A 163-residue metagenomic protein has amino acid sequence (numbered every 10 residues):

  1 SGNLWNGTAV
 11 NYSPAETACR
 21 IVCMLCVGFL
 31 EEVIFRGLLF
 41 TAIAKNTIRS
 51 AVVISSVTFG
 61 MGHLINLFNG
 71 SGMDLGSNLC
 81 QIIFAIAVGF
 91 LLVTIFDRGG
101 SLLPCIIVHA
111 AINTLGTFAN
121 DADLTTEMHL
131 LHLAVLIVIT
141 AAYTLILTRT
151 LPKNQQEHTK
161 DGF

Functional and structural regions predicted by a protein language model:
S1-N3, V57-N66, A110-A119: Aromatic-anchored segments of alpha-helical transmembrane domains
S1-V33, F40-K45, F68-S71, L75-S77: Juxtamembrane helix-loop-helix connectors linking adjacent transmembrane helices in multi-pass membrane enzymes
T17-A18, R49-I54, L79-I83, L103-I107 (+1 more regions): Hydrophobic alpha-helical transmembrane segments
L30-F35, N66, L91, I112: Short active-site segment of divalent metal-dependent hydrolases/proteases that encodes the spacing between
L30-S56, D97-S101: Membrane-interface helix/loop boundary segments of multi-pass membrane proteins
R49-M73: Membrane-helix boundary elements
Q81-T94: Hydrophobic alpha-helical segments embedded in the membrane of multi-pass proteins
V108-F163: C-terminal membrane module of polytopic membrane proteins
